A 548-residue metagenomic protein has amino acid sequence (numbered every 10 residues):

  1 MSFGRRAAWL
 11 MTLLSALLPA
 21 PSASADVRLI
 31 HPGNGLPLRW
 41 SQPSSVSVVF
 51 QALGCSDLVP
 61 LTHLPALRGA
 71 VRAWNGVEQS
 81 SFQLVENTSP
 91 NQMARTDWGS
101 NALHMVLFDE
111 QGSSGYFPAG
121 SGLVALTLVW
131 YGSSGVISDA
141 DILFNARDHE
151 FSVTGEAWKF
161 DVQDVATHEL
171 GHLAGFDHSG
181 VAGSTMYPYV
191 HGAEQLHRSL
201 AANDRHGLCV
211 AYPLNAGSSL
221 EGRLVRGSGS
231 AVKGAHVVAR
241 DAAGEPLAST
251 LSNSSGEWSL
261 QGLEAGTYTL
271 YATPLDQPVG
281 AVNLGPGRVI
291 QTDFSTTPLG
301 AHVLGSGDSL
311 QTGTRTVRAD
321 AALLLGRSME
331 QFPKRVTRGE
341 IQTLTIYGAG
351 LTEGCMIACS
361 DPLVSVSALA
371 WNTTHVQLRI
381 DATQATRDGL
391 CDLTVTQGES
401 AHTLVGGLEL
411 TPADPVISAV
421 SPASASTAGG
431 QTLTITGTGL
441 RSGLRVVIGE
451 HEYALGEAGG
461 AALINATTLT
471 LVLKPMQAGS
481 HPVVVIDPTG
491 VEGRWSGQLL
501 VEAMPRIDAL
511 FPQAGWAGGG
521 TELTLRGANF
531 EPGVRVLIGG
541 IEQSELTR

Functional and structural regions predicted by a protein language model:
L10-P19: Bacterial N-terminal signal peptides
A23-L324, G515: Zinc-dependent metalloendopeptidases
W258, L270, L393, H481-V483: Hydrophobic beta-strand segments within extracellular beta-sandwich modules
W258, T374-L378, T467-L471: Short strand-edge motifs at loop-to-beta-strand transitions and within beta-strands of extracellular beta-rich domains
E264, T383-D388, K474-G479: Surface-exposed, short loops/turns at beta-strand junctions within beta-sandwich domains
A272-P274, V395, V485-D487: Conserved structural position at the C-terminal beta-strand of extracellular beta-sandwich adhesion modules
D320-C355, S400-L444, G490-V534, Q543 (+1 more regions): Beta-strand/beta-sandwich contexts
C359-S367, E450-L455, P505, G540-L546: Short, solvent-exposed loop/linker segments at beta-strand-coil boundaries, enriched for Pro/Gly and Ser/Thr
